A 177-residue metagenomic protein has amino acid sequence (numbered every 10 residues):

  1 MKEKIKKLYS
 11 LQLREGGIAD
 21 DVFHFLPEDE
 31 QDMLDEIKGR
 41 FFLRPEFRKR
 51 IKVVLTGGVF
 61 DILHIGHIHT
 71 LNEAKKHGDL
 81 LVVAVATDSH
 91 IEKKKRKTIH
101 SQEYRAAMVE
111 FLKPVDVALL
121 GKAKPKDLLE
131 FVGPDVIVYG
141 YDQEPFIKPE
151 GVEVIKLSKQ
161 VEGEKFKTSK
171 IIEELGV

Functional and structural regions predicted by a protein language model:
M1-V177: Nucleotidyltransferase catalytic core that binds NTPs
